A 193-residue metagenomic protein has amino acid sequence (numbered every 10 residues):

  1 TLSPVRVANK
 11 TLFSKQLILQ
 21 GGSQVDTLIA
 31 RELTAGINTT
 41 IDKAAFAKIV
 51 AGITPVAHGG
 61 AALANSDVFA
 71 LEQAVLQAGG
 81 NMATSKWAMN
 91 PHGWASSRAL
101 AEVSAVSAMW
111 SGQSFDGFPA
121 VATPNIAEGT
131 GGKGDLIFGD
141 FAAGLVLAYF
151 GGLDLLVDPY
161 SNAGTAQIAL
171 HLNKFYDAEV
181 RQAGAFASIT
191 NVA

Functional and structural regions predicted by a protein language model:
L2-A83, S104, S188-A193: Alpha-helical scaffold segments that mediate packing/assembly in large oligomeric complexes
T54-Y176, A185: Extended oligomerization regions of viral-like shell subunits
Y176-A193: Structural signal for terminal/edge beta-strands and the immediately following C-terminal loop/tail that closes
